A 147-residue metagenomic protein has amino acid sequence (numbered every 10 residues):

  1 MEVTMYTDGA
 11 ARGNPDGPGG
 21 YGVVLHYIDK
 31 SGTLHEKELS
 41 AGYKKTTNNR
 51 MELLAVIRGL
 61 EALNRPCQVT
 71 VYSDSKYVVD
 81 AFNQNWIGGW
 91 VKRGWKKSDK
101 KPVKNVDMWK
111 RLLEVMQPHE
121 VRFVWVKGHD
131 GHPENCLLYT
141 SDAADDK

Functional and structural regions predicted by a protein language model:
M1-R50, L54, E61-C67: RNase H-like nuclease fold core
A10-D16, I57-L137: RNase H catalytic domain
A55, G59, A143-A144: Small-residue (primarily alanine) positions within well-ordered alpha-helices, especially packing/interaction faces
Y139-K147: Single conserved hydrophobic/aromatic residue that forms the stacking wall/gate of nucleotide- or nucleobase-binding
